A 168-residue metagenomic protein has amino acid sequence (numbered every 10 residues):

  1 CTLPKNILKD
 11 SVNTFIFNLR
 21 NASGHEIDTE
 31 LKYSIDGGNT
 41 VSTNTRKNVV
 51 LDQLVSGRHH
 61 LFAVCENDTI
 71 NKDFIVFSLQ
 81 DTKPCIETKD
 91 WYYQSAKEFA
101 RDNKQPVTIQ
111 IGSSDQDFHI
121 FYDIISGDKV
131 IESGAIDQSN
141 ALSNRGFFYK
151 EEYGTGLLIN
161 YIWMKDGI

Functional and structural regions predicted by a protein language model:
C1-I168: C-terminal segments of large proteins
